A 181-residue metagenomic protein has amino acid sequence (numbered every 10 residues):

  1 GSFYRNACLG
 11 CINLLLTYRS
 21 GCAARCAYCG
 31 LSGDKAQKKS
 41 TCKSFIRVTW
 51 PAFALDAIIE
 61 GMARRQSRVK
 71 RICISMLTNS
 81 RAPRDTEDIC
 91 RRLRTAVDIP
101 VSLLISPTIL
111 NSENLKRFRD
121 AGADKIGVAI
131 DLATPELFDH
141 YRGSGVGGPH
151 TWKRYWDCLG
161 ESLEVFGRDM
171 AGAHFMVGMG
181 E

Functional and structural regions predicted by a protein language model:
G1-R25, G30-T49: N-terminal [4Fe-4S]-dependent radical SAM core
N13-L15, I72-L77, M176: Short glycine-rich or small-residue beta-strand-to-loop segments that form or flank ligand, phosphate, metal/Fe-S
L14, V128, A173: Conserved, mostly hydrophobic/aromatic
G30-L31, R91, R119-D120: Short, solvent-exposed amphipathic alpha-helical segments in soluble enzyme and RNA/protein-processing domains
S32-I58, R64-D85, A96-N114, A121-C158: Core AdoMet radical
T86-T95, G180-E181: Short, electropositive alpha-helical surface patch
T95-I99, V165-R168: Short helix-capping segments at alpha-helix termini
L104, T108, S144-G147, C158-E181: Conserved strand-turn element in the central/C-terminal portion of the radical SAM core barrel that lines
